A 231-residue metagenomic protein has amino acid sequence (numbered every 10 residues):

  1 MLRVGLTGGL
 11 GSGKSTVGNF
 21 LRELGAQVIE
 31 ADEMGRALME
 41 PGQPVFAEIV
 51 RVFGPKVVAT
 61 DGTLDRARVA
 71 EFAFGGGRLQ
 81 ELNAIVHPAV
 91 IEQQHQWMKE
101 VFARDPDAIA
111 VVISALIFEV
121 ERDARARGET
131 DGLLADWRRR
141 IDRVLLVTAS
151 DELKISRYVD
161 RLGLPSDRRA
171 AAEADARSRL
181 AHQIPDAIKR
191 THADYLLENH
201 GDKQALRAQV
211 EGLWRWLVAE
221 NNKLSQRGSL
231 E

Functional and structural regions predicted by a protein language model:
M1-L64, R104, E211-E231: Glycine-rich phosphate-binding loop of ATP-dependent small-molecule kinases
G13, D32, L82, V111 (+2 more regions): Residue-level signal for inorganic ion chemistry
Q27, R143, D194-Y195: Well-ordered beta-strand positions
A31-E40, P55, S150, D160 (+2 more regions): N-terminal polybasic phosphate/anion-binding patch
R36-A110: ATP-dependent small-molecule kinase phosphotransfer cores that center on conserved nucleotide phosphate-binding segments
F46-V50, D151-V159, E173, R177: An amphipathic alpha-helix signature
Q94-W97, D123-A124, E129-L134, R138 (+1 more regions): Small-molecule kinase domains that catalyze NTP-dependent phosphoryl transfer to phosphate-bearing small molecules
H95-R104, A110-D160: ATP-dependent NMP and nucleoside kinases share a basic, alpha-helical "lid"
